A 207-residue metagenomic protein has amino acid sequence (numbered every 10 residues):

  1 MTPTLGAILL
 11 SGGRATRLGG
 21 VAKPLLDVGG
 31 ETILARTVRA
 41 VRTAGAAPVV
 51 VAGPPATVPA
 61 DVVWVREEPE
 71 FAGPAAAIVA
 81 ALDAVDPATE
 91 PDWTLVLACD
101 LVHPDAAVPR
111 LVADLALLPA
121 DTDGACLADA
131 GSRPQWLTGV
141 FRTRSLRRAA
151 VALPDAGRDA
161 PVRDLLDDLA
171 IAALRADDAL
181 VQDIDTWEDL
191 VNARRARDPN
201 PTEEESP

Functional and structural regions predicted by a protein language model:
M1-P3, R195-P207: Actinobacteria-biased recognition of intrinsically disordered, low-complexity terminal regions
T2-D159, D167-L180, E188-V191, R195: Nucleotide and nucleotide-moiety/phosphate-recognizing core
